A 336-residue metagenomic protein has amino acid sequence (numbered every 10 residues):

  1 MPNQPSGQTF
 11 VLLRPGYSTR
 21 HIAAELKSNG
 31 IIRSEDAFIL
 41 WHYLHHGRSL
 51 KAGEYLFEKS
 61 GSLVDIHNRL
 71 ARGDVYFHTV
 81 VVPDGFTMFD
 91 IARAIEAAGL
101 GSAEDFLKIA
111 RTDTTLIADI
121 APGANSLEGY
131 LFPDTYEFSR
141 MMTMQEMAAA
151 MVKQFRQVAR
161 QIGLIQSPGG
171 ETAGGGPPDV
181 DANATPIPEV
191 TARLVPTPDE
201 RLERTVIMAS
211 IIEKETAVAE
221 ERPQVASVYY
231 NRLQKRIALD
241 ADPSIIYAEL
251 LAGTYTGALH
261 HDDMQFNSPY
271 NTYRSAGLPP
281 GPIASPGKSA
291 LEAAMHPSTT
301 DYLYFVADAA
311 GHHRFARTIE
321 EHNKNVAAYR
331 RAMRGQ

Functional and structural regions predicted by a protein language model:
M1-Q161, V190: Signal peptide-directed extracytoplasmic domains
A97-G101, T115-Q336: Bacterial extracytoplasmic/cell-wall-associated proteins, especially those involved in peptidoglycan
